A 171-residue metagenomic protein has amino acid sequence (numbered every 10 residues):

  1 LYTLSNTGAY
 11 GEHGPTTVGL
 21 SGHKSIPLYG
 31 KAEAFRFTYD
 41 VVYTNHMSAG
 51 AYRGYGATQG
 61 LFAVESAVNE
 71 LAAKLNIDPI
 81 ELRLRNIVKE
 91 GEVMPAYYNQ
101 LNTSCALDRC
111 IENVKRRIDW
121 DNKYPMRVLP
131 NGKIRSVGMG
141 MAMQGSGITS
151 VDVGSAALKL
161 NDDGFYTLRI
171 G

Functional and structural regions predicted by a protein language model:
L1-G60, L129-G171: Gly/Pro-rich active-site capping loops and adjacent beta-alpha segments that organize cofactor/substrate pockets
G19, A51-G54, N69, M94-Y97 (+2 more regions): A general structural-boundary detector
P27, A32, P79-L82, P95 (+2 more regions): Proline-rich intrinsically disordered, low-complexity coils
P27, M47, Q59-A67, I77 (+2 more regions): Generic recognition of stable, solvent-exposed alpha-helical segments in well-folded globular domains
F35-Y39, A67-D78, R85, K89 (+2 more regions): Change "in soluble alpha/beta enzymes" to "in soluble alpha/beta proteins
A51-V93, N161-Y166: Long hydrophobic segments that form regular secondary structure
I87-D163: Helix-loop-helix junctions that connect adjacent transmembrane helices in secondary transporters/permeases, recognized
